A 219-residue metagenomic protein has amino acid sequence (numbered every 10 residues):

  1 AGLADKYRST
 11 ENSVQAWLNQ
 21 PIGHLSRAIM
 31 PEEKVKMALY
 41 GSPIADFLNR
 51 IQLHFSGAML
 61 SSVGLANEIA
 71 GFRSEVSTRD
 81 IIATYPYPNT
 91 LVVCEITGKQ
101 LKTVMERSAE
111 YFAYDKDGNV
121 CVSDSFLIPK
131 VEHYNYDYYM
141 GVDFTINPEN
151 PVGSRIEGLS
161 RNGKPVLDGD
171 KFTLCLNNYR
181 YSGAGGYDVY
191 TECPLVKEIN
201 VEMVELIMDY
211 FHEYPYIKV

Functional and structural regions predicted by a protein language model:
A1-Q20, A109-D117: Active-site-adjacent helix-turn-beta-strand microarchitecture at beta-sheet edges that either contains or buttresses
L3, V14, M37, G41 (+3 more regions): Generic alpha-helical structural element
K6, G23-L25, F72-V76: Short, flexible segments with low predicted structural confidence
L18-P43: Glycine-rich phosphate/diphosphate-binding loops and the adjacent beta-loop-alpha structural elements that coordinate
D46-V219: Feature captures C-terminal
